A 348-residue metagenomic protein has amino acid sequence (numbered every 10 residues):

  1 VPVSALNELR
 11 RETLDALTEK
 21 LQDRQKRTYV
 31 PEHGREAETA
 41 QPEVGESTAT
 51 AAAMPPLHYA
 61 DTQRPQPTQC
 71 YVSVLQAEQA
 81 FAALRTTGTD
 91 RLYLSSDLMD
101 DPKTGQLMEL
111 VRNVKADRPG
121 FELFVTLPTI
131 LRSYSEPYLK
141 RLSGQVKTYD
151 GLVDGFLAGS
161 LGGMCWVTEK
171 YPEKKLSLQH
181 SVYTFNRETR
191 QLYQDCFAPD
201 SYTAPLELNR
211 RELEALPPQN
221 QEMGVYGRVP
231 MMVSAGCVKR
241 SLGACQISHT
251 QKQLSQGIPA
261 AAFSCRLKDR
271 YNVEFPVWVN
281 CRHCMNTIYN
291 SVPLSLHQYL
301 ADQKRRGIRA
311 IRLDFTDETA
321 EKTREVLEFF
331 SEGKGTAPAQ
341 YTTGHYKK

Functional and structural regions predicted by a protein language model:
V1-K348: Active-site pocket-lining/capping segments in soluble small-molecule metabolic enzymes
